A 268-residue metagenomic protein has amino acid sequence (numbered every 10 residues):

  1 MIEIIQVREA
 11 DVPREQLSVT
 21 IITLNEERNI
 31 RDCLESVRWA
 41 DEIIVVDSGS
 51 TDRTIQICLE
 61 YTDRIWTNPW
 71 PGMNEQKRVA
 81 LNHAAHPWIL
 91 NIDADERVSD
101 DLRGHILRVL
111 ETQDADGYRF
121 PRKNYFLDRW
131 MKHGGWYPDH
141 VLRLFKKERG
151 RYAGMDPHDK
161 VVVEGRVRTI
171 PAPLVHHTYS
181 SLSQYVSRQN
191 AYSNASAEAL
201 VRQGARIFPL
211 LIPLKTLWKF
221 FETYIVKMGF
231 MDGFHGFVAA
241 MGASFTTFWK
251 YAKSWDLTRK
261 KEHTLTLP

Functional and structural regions predicted by a protein language model:
M1-E35: N-proximal low-complexity "stem/linker" segments adjacent to membrane-targeting elements
N29-R31, D52-Y61, D101-L102: Acidic helix N-cap motif at the loop->helix transition within catalytic regions of sugar-transfer enzymes
E35-D41: Short, acidic, metal-binding catalytic loop of nucleotide-sugar glycosyltransferases
S36, D47-Q56, D93: A conserved acidic beta->alpha catalytic loop
D41, T62-D63, A85, D114: Residue-level detector of structured alpha->beta connecting loops
I44: Conserved beta-strand positions in the Rossmann-like core of class I SAM-dependent methyltransferases
I55-H83: Conserved donor nucleotide-binding strand/loop of the catalytic core
R78-N82, P87-I92, S99-K261, L267-P268: Catalytic-site signature of metal-activated, phosphate-bearing donor transferases, centered on the GT-A/GT-A-like
